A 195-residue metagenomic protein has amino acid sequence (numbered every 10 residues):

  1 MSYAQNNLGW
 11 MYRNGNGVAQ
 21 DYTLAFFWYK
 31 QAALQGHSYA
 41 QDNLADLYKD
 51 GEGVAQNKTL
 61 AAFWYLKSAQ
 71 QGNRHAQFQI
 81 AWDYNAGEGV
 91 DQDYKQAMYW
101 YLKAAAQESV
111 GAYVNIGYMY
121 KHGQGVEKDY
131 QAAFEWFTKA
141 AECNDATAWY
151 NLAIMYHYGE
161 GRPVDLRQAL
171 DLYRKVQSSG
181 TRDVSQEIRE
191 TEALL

Functional and structural regions predicted by a protein language model:
M1-S2, N14-N16, D21, L34-H37 (+13 more regions): Short helix-capping/linker turns of helical repeat alpha-solenoids
N6, F27, D42, F63 (+7 more regions): TPR/TPR-like alpha-solenoid signature
N7-N14, N43-D50, Q79-A86, V90 (+3 more regions): Hydrophobic face of amphipathic alpha-helices that form TPR/SEL1-like repeat modules and related alpha-solenoid
D21, W28-Q31, N43, N57 (+3 more regions): Intrinsically disordered, low-complexity repeat regions of secreted/extracellular protein precursors
